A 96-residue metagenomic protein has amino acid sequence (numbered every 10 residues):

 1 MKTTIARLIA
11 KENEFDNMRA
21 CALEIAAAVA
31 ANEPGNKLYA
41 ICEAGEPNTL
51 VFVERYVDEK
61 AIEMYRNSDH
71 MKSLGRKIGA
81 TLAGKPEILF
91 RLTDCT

Functional and structural regions predicted by a protein language model:
M1-K2, T96: Absolute protein N-terminus
K2-I9, A40-R66: Short, well-ordered beta-strand segments in beta-rich or mixed alpha/beta enzyme and ligand-binding folds
E14-K37, S73: Short amphipathic alpha-helical segments
A22, R66, G75-I78: Short, flexible helix/strand-to-coil boundary loops that buttress conserved ligand/catalytic motifs in alpha/beta
A27-A30, E63, G79: Solvent-exposed, non-membrane alpha-helical residues enriched in polar/charged side chains
P34, V57, A83: Short conserved AdoMet
A40-N48, G75-T96: Glycine-rich beta-strand-turn "strand-cap" elements at beta-sheet edges
